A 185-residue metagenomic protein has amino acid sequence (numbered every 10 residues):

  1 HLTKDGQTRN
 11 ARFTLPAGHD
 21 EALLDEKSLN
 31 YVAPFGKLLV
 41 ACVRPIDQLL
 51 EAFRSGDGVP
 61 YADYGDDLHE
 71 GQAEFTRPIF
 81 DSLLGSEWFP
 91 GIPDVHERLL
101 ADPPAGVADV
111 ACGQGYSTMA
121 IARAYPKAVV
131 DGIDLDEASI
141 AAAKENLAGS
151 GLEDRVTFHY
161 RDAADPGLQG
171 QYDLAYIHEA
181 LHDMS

Functional and structural regions predicted by a protein language model:
L2-P104: Conserved Class I S-adenosyl-L-methionine-dependent methyltransferase catalytic core
L100-A101, E153, Q169: A short, aliphatic-rich alpha-helical micro-motif
D102-G113: Conserved class I S-adenosyl-L-methionine
G106-A108, T118-A164: Class I SAM-dependent methyltransferase SAM/SAH-binding core
A111, I133, I177: Active-site-adjacent beta-strand anchor residues
G113, A164-P166, H182-D183: Glycine-/small-residue-rich active-site loops that bind phosphorylated ligands and cofactors
A164-A175: A short acidic, Gly/Pro-enriched loop at the edge of an enzyme's catalytic core that lines a small-molecule cofactor
D173-S185: A short SAM/SAH-binding and catalytic strip from SAM-dependent methyltransferases
